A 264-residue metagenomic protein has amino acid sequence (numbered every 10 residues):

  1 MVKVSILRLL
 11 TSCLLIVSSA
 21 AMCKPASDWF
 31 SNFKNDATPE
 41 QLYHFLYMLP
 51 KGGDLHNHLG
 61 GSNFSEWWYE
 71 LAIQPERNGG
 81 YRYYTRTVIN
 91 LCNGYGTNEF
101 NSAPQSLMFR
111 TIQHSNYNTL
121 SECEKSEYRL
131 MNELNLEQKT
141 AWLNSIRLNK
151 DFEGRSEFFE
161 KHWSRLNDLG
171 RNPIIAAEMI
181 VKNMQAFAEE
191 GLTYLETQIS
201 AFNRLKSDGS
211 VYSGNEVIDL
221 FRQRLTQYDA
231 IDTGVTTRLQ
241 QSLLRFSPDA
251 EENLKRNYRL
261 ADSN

Functional and structural regions predicted by a protein language model:
M1-L10: Bacterial N-terminal signal peptides that target proteins for export
T11-L15: Hydrophobic helical h-region of N-terminal Sec-dependent signal peptides in bacterial secretory/periplasmic proteins
I16-A20: N-terminal signal peptide c-region/cleavage motif recognized by signal peptidases
C23-N264: Metal-cofactor-binding active-site regions of metalloenzymes
